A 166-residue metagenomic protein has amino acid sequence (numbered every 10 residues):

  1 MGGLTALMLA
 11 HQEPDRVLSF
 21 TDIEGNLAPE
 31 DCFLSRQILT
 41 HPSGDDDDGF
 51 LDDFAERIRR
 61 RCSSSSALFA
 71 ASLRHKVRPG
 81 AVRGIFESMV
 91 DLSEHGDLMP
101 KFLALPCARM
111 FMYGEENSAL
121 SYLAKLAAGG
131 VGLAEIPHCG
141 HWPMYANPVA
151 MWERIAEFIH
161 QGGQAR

Functional and structural regions predicted by a protein language model:
M1, E13, N26-L27, E115-N117: Short, flexible active-site-adjacent loop segments at beta-strand->alpha-helix junctions, enriched in small/polar
G2, A6: Gly/Ala-rich beta-loop-alpha elbow adjacent to hydrolase catalytic centers
L7-G49: Flexible "cap/lid" loop of the alpha/beta hydrolase fold
D31-L34, D47-A104: Conserved alpha/beta-hydrolase catalytic His-Asp/Glu region
Q37-T40, A128-G129, W152: Short, hinge-like loop/turn segments at secondary-structure boundaries
P79-E135, M144: Conserved serine/cysteine hydrolase catalytic core
G130-R166: Catalytic active-site module of serine/aspartate enzymes centered on a nucleophile-bearing elbow/loop
